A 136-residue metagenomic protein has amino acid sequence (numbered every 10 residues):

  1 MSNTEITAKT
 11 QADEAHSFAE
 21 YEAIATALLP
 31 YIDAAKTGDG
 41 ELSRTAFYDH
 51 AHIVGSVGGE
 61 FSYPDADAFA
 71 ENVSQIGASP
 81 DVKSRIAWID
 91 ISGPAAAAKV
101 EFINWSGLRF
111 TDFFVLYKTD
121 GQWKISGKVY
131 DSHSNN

Functional and structural regions predicted by a protein language model:
M1-E41, T45-D49, S62-P64: Short, low-complexity N-terminal intrinsically disordered segments enriched in polar/charged residues
S2-E5, R109-N136: Short beta-strand edge/turn micro-motifs at domain boundaries
A19-A23, H52-R109: Surface-exposed, charged secondary-structure patches
S43-R44, G55, G127: Hydrophobic residues in well-ordered beta-strands that form the structural core
F47, F102-N104, V129-Y130: Short beta-strand segments enriched in hydrophobic/aromatic residues within well-folded beta-rich domains
F47, G59-E60, F114, S132: Sparse recognition of residues in long alpha-helices and their boundaries
D49, P94, G121-Q122: Beta-strand-connecting loop/turn residues
A51-H52, S134: Short secondary-structure capping/turn micro-motifs that flank functional sites
